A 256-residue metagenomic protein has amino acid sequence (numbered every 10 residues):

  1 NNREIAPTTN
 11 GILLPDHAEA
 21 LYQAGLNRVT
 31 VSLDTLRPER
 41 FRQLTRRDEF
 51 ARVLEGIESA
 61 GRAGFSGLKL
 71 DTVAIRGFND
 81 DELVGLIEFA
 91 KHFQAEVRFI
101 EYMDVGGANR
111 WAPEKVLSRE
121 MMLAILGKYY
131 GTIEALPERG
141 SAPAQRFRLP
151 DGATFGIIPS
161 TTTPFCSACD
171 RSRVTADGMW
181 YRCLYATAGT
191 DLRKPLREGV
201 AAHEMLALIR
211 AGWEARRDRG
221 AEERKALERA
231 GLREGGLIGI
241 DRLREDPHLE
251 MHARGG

Functional and structural regions predicted by a protein language model:
N1-I100: Radical SAM/AdoMet-radical enzyme domain recognition
R37-L44, G106-R110, D191-R193: A short acidic, helix-capping loop that chelates divalent metal ions and anchors anionic groups
R47-F50, D80, V116, A186 (+2 more regions): Electropositive phosphate-/nucleotide-binding environments in soluble metabolic enzymes
L54, V84, E120-L123, L206-R210: Generic alpha-helical structural signal
A60-A63, Y129, G212-R216: Change "in soluble alpha/beta enzymes" to "in soluble alpha/beta proteins
D80-L83, F89-H92, E96-A176, I240: A C-terminal junction/extension of Radical SAM enzymes
P164-G256: Radical SAM enzyme core and accessory elements
